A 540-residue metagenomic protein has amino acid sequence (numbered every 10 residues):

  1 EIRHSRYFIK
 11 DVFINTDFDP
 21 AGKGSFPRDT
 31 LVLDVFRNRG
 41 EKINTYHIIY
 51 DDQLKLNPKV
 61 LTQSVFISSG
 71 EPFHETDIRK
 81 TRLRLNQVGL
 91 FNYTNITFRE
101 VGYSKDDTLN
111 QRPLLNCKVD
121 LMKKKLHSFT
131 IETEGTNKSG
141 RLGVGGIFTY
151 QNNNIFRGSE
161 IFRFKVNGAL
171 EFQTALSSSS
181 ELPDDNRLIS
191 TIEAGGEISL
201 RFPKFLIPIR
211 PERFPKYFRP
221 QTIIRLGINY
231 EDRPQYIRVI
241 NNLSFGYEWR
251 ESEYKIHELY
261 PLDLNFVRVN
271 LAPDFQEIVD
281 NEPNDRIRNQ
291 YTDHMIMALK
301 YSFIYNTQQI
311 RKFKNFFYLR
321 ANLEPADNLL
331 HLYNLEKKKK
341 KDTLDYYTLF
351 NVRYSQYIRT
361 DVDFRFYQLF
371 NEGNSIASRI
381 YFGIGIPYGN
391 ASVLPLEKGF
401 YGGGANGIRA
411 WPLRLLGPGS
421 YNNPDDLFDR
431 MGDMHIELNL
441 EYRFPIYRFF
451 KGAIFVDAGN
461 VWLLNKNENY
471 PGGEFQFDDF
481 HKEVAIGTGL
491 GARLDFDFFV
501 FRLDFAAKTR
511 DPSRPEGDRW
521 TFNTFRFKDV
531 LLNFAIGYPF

Functional and structural regions predicted by a protein language model:
E1-N137, F172, T360-V362, G383: Periplasmic polypeptide-binding modules associated with outer-membrane biogenesis and secretion
N15-D17, S68, R99-V101, M122 (+14 more regions): Outer-membrane beta-barrel pore domains and translocons
G24-F36, Y46-H47, D51, I131-G140 (+2 more regions): C-terminal outer-membrane beta-barrel translocator/porin domains of Gram-negative envelope proteins and their
V65, H127-N137, G146-F148, S159-D184 (+4 more regions): Transmembrane beta-strand segments that form the barrel wall of outer-membrane beta-barrel proteins
F91-T94, L126-F129, N154-F162, K204-R210 (+6 more regions): Repeated loop/turn-to-beta-strand initiation elements of outer-membrane beta-barrel proteins
L115, L142-F148, I192-I198, T222 (+7 more regions): Hydrophobic, lipid-facing positions within transmembrane beta-strands of outer-membrane proteins
F129-I131, E160-V166, R213, P220-L226 (+10 more regions): Transmembrane beta-strands of outer-membrane beta-barrel proteins
L494-F498, R526-F540: Outer-membrane beta-barrel "beta-signal"
